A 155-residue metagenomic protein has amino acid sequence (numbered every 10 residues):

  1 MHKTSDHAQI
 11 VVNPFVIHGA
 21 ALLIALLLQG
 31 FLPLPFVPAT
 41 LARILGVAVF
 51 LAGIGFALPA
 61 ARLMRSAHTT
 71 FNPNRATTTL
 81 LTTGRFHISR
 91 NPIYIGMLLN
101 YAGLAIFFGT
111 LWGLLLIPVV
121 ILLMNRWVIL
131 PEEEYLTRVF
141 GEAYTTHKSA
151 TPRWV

Functional and structural regions predicted by a protein language model:
M1-T83, I95-V155: Membrane-anchoring alpha-helices and their flanking helix-loop junctions
F86: Solvent-exposed interhelical
N91: Extended, alpha-helix-rich binding/interface surfaces that flank or overlap catalytic cores and mediate recognition
